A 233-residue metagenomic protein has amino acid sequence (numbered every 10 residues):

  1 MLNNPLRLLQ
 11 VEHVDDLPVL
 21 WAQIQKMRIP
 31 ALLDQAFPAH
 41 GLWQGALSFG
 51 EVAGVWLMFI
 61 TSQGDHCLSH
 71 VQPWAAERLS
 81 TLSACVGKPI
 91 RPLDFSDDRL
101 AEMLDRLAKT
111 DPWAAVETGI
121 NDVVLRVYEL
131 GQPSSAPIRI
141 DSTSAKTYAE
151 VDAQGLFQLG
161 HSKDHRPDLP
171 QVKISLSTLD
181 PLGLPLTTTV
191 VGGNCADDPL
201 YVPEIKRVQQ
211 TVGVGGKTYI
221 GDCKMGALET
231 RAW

Functional and structural regions predicted by a protein language model:
M1-Q158, D168, S175-N194: Dynamic "connector" segments at or just before major functional cores
E51, L200, C223-G226: Short, glycine/acidic-rich beta->alpha junctions
P112, R207-Q210, G226: Catalytic cores of nucleotide-enabled group-transfer and carboxylate-activating enzymes in metabolic and assembly-line
D152-H161, G192-G193, I205, L228 (+1 more regions): Short secondary-structure boundary/capping segments
D164-H165: Short consensus segments that form the blades of beta-propeller domains, in both extracellular/periplasmic
L184, Q210-K217: Short, surface-exposed connector motifs at secondary-structure boundaries
T189-V212: Active-site beta-loop-alpha junctions of metal-dependent nucleic acid enzymes, especially the RNase H-like/DDE
V214-W233: Phosphate/diphosphate-binding loops
